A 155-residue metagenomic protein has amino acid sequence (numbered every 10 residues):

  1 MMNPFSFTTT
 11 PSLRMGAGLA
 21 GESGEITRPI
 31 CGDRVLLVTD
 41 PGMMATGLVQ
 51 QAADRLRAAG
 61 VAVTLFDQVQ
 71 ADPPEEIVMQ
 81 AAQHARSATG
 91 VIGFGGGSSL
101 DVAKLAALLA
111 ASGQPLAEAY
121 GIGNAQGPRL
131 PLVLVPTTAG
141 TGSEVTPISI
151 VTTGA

Functional and structural regions predicted by a protein language model:
M1-G90: ATP/NTP phosphate-donor binding region
N3-F5, P11-L13, G42, S98 (+4 more regions): Flexible, active-site-adjacent loop/turn segments at secondary-structure boundaries
G21, L109-A155: A glycine/threonine-rich phosphate-anchoring loop and its flanking beta-alpha core in nucleotide/phosphate-binding
S23, G47, P74, V102-K104 (+3 more regions): Active-site-proximal flexible loops/turns
Q51-A52, Q80-A82, S99-S112, V145-T146: Short Gly/Thr/Asp-enriched flexible loops that form oxyanion-binding sites at enzyme active sites
T64, I92, P131-V135: Hydrophobic/aromatic beta-strand patches that form the interior of the parallel beta-sheet core in alpha/beta enzyme
S87-A106, T137-S143: Glycine/serine-rich anion-binding loops at beta->alpha junctions that coordinate negatively charged ligand groups
